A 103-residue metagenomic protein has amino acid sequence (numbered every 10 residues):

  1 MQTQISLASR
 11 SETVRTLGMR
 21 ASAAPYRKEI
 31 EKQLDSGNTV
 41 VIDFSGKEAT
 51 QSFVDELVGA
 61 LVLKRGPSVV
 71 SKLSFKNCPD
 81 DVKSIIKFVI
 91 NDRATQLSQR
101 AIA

Functional and structural regions predicted by a protein language model:
M1-E48, G59-A103: STAS-like cytosolic regulatory interaction modules
D55-L57: A structural signal for leucine-rich repeat
